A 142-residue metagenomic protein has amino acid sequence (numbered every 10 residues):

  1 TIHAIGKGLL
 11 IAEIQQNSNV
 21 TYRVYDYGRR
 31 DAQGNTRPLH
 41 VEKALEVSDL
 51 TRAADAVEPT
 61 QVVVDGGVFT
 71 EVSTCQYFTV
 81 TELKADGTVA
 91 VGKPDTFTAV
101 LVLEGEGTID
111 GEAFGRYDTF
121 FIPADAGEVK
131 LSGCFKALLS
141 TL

Functional and structural regions predicted by a protein language model:
T1-I2, I109-E128: Short acidic-glycine-tyrosine-enriched beta hairpin
I2, I11-E13, P59, V80-E82 (+2 more regions): Conserved hydrophobic/aromatic beta-strand scaffold that supports enzyme active sites
A4, G8-R29, C134-L142: A short hydrophobic beta-strand segment most commonly corresponding to one strand of the jelly-roll/cupin
G8, E82-E112, R116: Glycine- and acidic-residue-biased ligand/ion/polar-headgroup-sensing regions
N19, T88, E104-G107, G127 (+1 more regions): Short, glycine-/Ser/Thr-/acidic-enriched flexible segments
Y22-T88, K93-P94: C-terminal amphipathic alpha-helical segment
